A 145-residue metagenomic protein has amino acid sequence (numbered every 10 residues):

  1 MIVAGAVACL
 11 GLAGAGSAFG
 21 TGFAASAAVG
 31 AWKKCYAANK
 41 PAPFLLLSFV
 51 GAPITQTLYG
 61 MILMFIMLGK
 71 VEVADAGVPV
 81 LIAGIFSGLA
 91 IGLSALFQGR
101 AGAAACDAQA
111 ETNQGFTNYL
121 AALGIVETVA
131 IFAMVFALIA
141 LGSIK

Functional and structural regions predicted by a protein language model:
M1-K145: Hydrophobic, small-residue-rich transmembrane alpha-helices and their short perimembrane loops in multi-pass membrane
